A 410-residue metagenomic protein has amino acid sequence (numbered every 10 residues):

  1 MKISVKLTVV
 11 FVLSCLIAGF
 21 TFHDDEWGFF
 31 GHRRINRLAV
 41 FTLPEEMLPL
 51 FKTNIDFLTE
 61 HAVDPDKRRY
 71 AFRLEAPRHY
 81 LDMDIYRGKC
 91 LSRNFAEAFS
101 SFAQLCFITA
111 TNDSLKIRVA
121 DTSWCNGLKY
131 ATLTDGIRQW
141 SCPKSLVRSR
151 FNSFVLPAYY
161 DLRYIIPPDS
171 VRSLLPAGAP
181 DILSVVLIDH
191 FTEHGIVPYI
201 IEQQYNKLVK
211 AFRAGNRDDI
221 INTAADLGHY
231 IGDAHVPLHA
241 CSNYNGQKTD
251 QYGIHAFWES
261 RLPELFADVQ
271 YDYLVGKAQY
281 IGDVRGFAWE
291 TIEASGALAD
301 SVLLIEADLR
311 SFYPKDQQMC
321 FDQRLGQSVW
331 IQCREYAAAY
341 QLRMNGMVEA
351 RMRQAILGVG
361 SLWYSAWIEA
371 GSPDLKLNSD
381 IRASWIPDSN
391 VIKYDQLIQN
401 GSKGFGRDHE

Functional and structural regions predicted by a protein language model:
M1-F30, E410: Bacterial Sec-dependent N-terminal signal peptides
V5, G228, G232-A234: Residue-level micro-sites within transmembrane alpha helices that shape and flank functional polar/acidic positions
T21-N222, D226, S242-D322, Q332-E335 (+5 more regions): N-terminal, motif-rich segments that launch catalysis or mediate targeting to/interaction with membranes, typified by
H32, H229, V359: Divalent metal-coordination and catalytic microenvironments
G232-G246: Catalytic Zn2+-binding segment of zinc metalloproteases
I356: C-terminal substrate/ligand-recognition segments
